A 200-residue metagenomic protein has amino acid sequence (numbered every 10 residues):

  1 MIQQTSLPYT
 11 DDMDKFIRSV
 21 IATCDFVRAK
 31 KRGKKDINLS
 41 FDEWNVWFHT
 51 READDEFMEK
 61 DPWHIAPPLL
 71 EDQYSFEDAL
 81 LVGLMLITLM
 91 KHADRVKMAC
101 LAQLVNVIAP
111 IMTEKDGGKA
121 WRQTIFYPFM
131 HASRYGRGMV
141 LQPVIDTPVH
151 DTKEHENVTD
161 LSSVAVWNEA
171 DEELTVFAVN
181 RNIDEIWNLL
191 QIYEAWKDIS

Functional and structural regions predicted by a protein language model:
M1-I17, A66-A79: The substrate-binding groove and active-site-proximal loops of carbohydrate-active enzymes, especially glycoside
V20: Active-site-proximal structural segments of metal-dependent nucleotidyl cyclase/transferase enzymes
F26-K30, H92-R95: Secondary-structure boundary elements
V27-K34, W196-K197: Short helix-capping segments at alpha-helix termini
D36-S163, E169-E172: Aromatic/acidic polysaccharide-binding cleft in carbohydrate-active enzymes
V96, D198-S200: A broad structural signal for short, well-ordered beta-strand segments within beta-sheet-rich domains
V158-D198: Carbohydrate-binding surface patches
